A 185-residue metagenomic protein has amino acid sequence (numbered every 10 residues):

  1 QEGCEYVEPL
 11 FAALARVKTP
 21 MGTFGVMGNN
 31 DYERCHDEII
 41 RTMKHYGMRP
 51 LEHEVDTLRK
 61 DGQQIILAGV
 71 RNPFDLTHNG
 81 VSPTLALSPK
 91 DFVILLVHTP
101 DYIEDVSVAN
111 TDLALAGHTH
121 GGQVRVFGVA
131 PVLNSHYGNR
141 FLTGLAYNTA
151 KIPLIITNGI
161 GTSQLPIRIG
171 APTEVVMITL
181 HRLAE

Functional and structural regions predicted by a protein language model:
Q1, N29-E33, D56-L58, N72-D75 (+3 more regions): Solvent-exposed loop/turn segments at secondary-structure junctions within structured extracellular/periplasmic domains
Q1-R49: Membrane-embedded segments
G3-V7, L95-L96, S135-H136: A conditional alpha-helix N-cap/helix-loop micro-motif detector
E8, E52, T77-S82, V132-R140: N-terminal post-signal-peptidase region of extra-cytosolic proteins
A15, P100-T179, A184: Conserved beta-sheet core of the metallophosphoesterase superfamily
G22-N29, L51-E54, I94-V97, D112-H120 (+1 more regions): Active-site neighborhood of phospho(di)ester-bond hydrolases with catalytic His/Asp-centered motifs
I40-E54, K60-V97, I103-E104, A109 (+1 more regions): Binuclear metal-dependent hydrolase catalytic cores centered on His/Asp/Glu-rich metal-binding motifs
R59-D61, T149-A150: Short strand-coil-strand connectors
